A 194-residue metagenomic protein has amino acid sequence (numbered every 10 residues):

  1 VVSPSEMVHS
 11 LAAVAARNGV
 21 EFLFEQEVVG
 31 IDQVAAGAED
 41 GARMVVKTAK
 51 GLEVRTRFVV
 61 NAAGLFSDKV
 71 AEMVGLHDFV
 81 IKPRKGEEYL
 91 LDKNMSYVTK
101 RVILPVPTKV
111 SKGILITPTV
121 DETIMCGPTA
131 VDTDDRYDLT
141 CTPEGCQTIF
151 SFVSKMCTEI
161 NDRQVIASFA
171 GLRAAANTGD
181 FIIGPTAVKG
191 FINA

Functional and structural regions predicted by a protein language model:
V2-A36, D40-K50, V54-F58: Helical element adjacent to the flavin cofactor pocket in flavoenzyme catalytic cores
S10, T108-D121, D132-A194: C-terminal catalytic lobe of FAD-dependent flavoproteins
A16-E21, Q33, E72-G75, N94 (+4 more regions): Generic secondary-structure signature for well-ordered alpha-helical cores
F22-F24, N61, C126, A167: General beta-strand structural signal in soluble alpha/beta enzymes
N61-L76: Flavin (primarily FAD) binding-site architecture
F79-V80, Y97-R101, E159-A167: Acidic/polar loop patches that form or flank catalytic/metal-binding clefts of enzymes that bind anionic ligands
E88-V131: Conserved FAD-binding catalytic core of PHBH/FMO-like flavoproteins
